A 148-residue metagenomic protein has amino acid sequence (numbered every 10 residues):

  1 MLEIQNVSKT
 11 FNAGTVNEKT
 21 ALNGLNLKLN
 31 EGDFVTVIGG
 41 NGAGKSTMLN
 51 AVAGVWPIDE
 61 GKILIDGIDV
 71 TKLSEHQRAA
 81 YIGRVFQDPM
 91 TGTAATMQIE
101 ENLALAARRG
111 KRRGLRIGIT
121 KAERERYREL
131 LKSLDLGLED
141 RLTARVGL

Functional and structural regions predicted by a protein language model:
T15, K19, P57, D69-G83 (+2 more regions): ABC ATPase NBD coupling module
I38-G40: The feature captures the beta-strand-to-loop junction immediately N-terminal to the Walker
A53: Helix-to-loop junction immediately C-terminal to a conserved catalytic motif
G61-D69, L131: Conserved ABC transporter NBD signature motif
T96-R112: Q-loop/switch helix immediately C-terminal to the Walker
L130-L148: Conserved ABC nucleotide-binding domain
